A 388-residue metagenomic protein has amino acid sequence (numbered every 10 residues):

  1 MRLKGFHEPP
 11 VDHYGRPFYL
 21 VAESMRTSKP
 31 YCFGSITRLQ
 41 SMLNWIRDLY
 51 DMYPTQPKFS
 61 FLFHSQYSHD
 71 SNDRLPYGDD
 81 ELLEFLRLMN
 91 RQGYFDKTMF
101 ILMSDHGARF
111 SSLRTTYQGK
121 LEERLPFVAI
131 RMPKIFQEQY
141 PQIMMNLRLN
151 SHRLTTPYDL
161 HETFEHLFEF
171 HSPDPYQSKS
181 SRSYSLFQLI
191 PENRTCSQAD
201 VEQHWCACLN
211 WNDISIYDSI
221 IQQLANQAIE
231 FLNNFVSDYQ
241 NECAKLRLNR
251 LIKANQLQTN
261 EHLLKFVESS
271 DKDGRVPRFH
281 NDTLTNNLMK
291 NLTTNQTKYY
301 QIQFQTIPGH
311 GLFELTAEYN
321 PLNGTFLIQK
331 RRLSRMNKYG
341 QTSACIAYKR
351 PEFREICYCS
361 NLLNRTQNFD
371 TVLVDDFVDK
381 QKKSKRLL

Functional and structural regions predicted by a protein language model:
M1, S68-N72, R109-S111, Q137-E138 (+2 more regions): Eukaryotic short linear interaction motifs
M1-D73, T156, H166, S183-Y184: Active-site-proximal alpha/beta segments of enzymes that process anionic O-linked groups
R2-P9, R91-K97, I101-I143, P173-E202: Histidine-centered active-site microenvironments of extracellular/periplasmic hydrolases and transferases
Y31, F168, S172-L387: Phosphate/adenylate-binding glycine loop and adjacent helical scaffold
Q40-N44, P76-L83, L154-H166, N226: A structural signal for well-ordered alpha-helical segments within the folded catalytic domains of diverse enzymes
M52-Q56, Y77-E81, Q92-D96, K120-E123 (+2 more regions): Intrinsically disordered, low-complexity regulatory regions enriched in Ser/Pro/Gly/Thr and acidic residues
K58-H64, G78, L82-F85, F95-G107 (+2 more regions): Beta-strand elements within well-structured catalytic alpha/beta cores of enzymes that handle phosphate/sulfate esters
P141-S180: Non-catalytic, well-ordered alpha-helical segments in soluble enzyme domains
